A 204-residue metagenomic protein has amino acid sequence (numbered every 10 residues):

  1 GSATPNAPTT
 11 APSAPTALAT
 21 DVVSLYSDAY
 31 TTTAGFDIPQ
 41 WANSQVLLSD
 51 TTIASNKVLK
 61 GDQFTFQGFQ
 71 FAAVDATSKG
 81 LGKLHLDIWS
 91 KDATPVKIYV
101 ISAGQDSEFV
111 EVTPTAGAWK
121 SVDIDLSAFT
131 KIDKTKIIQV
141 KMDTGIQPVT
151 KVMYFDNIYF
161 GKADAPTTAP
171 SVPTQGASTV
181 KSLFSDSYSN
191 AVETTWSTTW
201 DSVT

Functional and structural regions predicted by a protein language model:
G1-T204: Beta-rich carbohydrate-recognition modules and glycan-binding surfaces
